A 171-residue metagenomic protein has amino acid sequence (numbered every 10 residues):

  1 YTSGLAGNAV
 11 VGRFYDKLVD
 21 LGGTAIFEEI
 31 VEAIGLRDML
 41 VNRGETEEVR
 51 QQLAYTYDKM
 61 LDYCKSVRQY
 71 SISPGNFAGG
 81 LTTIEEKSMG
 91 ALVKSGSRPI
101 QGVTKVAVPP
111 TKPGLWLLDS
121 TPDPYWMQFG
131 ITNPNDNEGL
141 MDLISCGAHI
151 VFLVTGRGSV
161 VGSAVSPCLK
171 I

Functional and structural regions predicted by a protein language model:
Y1-I171: Anaerobic metallocofactor- and corrinoid-dependent redox/one-carbon enzyme cores, especially those from methanogenesis
